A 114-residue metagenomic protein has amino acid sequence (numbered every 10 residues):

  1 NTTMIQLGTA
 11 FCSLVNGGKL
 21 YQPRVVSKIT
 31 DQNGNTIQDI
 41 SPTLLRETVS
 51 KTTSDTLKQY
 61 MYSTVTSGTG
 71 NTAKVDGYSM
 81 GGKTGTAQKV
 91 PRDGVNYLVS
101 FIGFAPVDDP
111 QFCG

Functional and structural regions predicted by a protein language model:
N1-L44, T52, M61-G114: Active-site beta-strand/loop architecture of penicillin-binding DD-peptidases
